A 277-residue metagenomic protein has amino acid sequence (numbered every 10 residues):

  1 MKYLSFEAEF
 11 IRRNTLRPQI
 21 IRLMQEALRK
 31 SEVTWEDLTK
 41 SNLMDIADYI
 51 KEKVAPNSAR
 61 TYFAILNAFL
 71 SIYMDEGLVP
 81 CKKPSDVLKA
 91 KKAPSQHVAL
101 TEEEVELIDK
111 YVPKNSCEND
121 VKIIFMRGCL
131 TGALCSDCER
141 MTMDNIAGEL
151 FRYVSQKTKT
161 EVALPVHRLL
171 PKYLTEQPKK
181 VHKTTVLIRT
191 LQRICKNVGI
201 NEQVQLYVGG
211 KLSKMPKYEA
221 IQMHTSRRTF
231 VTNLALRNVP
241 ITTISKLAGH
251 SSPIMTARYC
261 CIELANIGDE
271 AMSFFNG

Functional and structural regions predicted by a protein language model:
M1-K53, S71: Basic/aromatic-enriched alpha-helical hairpins
L23-E26, L38, E52-S85, G132-S136 (+1 more regions): N-terminal DNA-binding recognition helix of tyrosine site-specific recombinases/integrases
P56, R60, K83-C135: Basic, Lys/Arg- and aromatic-enriched nucleic-acid-binding interface segment
S71-A93, E202-S213: Short, charged hinge/linker segments at domain and secondary-structure junctions
A99, S155-K159, A248-S273: Catalytic-site neighborhood detector that most strongly recognizes the C-terminal catalytic loop/helix of tyrosine
N115, Q192-K246: Short, basic (Lys/Arg/His-rich) helix/loop patches that form interaction surfaces in the mid-to-C-terminal regions
T131, R140-Y173: Conserved tyrosine-mediated DNA breakage-rejoining catalytic core shared by Y-recombinases
D144-L150, V239-R258: Short, polar N-cap/turn motifs at the start of nucleic acid-interacting alpha helices
